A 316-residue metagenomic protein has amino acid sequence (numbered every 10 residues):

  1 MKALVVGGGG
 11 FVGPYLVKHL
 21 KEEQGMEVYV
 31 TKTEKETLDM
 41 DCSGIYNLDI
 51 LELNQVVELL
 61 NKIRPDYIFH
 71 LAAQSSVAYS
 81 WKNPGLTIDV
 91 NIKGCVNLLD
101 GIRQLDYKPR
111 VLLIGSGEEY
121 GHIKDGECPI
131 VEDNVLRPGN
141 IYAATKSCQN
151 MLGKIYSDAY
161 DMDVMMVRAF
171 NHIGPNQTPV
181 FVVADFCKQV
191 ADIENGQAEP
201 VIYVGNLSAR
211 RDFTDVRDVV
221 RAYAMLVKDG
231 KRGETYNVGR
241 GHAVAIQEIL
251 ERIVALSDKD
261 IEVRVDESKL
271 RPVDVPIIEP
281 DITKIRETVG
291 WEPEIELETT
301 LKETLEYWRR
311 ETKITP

Functional and structural regions predicted by a protein language model:
A3-E23: N-terminal Rossmann NAD(P)H-binding glycine-rich loop of SDR-like oxidoreductase domains
F11, L297-P316: Amphipathic terminal alpha-helices
L38, V216, T235, S268-E292 (+2 more regions): Conserved C-terminal active-site "lid" loop/helix of NAD(P)H-dependent oxidoreductases that clamps the redox cofactor
D41-E52: Rossmann-fold cofactor-recognition segment
I50-V90: NAD(P)H-binding glycine-rich loop region in Rossmannoid oxidoreductase-like domains and their noncatalytic homologs
K82-N97, R110, E118-M166: Catalytic helix-loop patch of NAD(P)-dependent Rossmann-fold dehydrogenases
I123-P129, M151-D212, V216-M225, G241-A243 (+1 more regions): NAD(P)-dependent short-chain dehydrogenase/reductase
F186, D229-L270: Mid/C-terminal beta-alpha module of Rossmann-like enzyme folds, strongest in SDR-family dehydrogenases/epimerases
